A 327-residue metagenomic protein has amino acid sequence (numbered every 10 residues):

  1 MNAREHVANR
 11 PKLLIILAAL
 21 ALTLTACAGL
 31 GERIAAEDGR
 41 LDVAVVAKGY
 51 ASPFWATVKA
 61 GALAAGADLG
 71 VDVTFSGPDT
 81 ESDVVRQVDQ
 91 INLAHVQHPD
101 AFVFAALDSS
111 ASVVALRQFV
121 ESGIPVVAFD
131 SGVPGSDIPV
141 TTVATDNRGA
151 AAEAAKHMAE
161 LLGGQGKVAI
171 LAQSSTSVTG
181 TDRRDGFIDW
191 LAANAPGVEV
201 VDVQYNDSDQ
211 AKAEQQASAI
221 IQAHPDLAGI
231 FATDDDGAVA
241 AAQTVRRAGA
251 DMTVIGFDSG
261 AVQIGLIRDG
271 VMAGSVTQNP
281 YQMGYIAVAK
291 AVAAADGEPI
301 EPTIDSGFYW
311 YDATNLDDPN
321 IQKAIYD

Functional and structural regions predicted by a protein language model:
M1-D42, R117-I124, D327: Short, low-complexity disordered leader/linker segments with a strong preference for bacterial N-terminal type II
I16-A18, G39, L171, T179 (+3 more regions): Hinge/cleft segment of the Venus flytrap/periplasmic-binding protein
D42-A65, L69, T74-D89, A105-S109 (+2 more regions): Extracytoplasmic "Venus flytrap"
F54-D68, A150-A154, V178-V198, K212 (+5 more regions): Short, solvent-exposed amphipathic alpha-helices that sit in or adjacent to ligand/effector-binding or catalytic
A67-T80, K167-I170, L191-Q210: Short beta-strand elements in bilobed, periplasmic/extracellular small-molecule ligand-binding domains
Q87, V143-V168, Q210-E214, G260-Q263 (+1 more regions): Hydrophobic alpha-helical segments within soluble ligand-binding/sensing domains
A101-V120, F187, Y205-G265: Hydrophobic alpha-helical
S110, V114-G149, E160, K167 (+4 more regions): Flexible loop/hinge segments that line or gate small-molecule binding clefts
